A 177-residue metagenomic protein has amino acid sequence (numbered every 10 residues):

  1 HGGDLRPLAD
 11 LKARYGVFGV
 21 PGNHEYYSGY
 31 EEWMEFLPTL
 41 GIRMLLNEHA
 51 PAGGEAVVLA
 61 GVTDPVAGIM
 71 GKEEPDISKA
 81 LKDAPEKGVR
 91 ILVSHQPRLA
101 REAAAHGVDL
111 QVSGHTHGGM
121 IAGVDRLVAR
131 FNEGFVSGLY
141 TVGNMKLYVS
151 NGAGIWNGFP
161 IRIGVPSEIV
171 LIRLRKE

Functional and structural regions predicted by a protein language model:
H1-E177: Soluble catalytic domains of enzymes that build or remodel membrane lipids, polysaccharides, and related
